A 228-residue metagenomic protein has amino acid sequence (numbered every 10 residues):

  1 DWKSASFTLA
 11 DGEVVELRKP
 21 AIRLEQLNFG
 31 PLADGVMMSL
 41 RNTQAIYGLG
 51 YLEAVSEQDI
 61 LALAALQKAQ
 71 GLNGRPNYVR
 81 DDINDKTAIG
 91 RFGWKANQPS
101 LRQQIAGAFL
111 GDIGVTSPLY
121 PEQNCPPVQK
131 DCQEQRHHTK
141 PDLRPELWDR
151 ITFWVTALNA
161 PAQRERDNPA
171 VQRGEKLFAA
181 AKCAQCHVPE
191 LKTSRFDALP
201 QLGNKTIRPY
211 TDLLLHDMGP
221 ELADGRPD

Functional and structural regions predicted by a protein language model:
D1-D228: Periplasmic c-type cytochrome electron-transfer domains
